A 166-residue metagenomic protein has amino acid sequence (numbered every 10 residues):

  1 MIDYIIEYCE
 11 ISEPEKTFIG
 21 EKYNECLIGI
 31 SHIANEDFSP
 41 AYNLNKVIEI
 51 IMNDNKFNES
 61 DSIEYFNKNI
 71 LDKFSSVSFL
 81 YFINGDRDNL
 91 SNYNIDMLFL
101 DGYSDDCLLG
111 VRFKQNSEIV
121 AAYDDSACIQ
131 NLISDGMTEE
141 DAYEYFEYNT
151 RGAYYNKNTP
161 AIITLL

Functional and structural regions predicted by a protein language model:
I2-L166: C-terminal alpha-helical interaction appendages
